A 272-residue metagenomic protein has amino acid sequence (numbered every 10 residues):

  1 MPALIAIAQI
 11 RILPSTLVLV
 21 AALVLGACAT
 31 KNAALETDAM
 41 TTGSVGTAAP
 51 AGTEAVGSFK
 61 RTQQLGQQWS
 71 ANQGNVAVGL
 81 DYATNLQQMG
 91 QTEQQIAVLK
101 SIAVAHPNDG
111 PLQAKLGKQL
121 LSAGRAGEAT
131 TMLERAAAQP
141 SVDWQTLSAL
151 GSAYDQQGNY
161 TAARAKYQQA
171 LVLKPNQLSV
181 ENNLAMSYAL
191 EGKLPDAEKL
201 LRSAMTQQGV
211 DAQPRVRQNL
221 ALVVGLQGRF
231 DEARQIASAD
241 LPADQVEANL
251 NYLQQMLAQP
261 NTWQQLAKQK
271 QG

Functional and structural regions predicted by a protein language model:
P2, L19, V24-E93, A97: N-terminal leader/linker segments that initiate helical-solenoid repeat arrays
A33-L35, P214-G272: Terminal, low-structured helical/coil segments at or just beyond the last alpha-helical repeat
A71-N72, A105-H106, A138-P140, L173 (+2 more regions): Structural marker of alpha-solenoid helical repeat scaffolds
V76-A77, G110-P111, D143-Q145, Y160 (+3 more regions): Helix-start (N-cap) detector for alpha-helical repeat units in TPR-like alpha-solenoids, especially tetratricopeptide
